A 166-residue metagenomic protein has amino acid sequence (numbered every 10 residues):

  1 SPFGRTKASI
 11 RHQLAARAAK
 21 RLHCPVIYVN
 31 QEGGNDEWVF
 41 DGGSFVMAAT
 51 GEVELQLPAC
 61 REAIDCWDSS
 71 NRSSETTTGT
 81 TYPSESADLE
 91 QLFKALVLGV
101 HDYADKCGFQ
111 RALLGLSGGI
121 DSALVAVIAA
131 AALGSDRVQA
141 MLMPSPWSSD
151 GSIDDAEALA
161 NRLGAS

Functional and structural regions predicted by a protein language model:
S1-R61: CN hydrolase (nitrilase-like) catalytic-core segments centered on the catalytic cysteine and neighboring Lys/Glu
F3, S84, P144: Conserved short-loop catalytic and cofactor-binding motifs
K20, C24, A49-E52, Q56-E62 (+4 more regions): Generic secondary-structure signature for well-ordered alpha-helical cores
Y28, V39, F45-V46, E54 (+5 more regions): Structured core elements
G33, C60-R61, N71, S145-W147: Residue-level detector of flexible, active-site-proximal loop/helix-junction positions within diverse enzyme catalytic
I64-D65, N71-A104: Flexible inter-domain linker/hinge segments
D88-S166: ATP-dependent adenylation/nucleotidyltransferase module used to activate substrates
